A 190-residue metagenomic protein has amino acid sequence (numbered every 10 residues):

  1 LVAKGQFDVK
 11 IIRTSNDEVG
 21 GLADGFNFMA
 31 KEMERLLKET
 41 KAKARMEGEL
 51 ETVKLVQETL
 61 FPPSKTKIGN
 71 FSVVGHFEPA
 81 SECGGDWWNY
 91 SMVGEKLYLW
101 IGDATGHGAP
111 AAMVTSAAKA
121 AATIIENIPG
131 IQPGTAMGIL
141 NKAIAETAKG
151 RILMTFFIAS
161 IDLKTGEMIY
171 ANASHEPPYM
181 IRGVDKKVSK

Functional and structural regions predicted by a protein language model:
L1, Q6-M29, M33-L37: HAMP signal relay modules and closely related sensory coiled-coil linkers that couple transmembrane inputs to cytosolic
K38-K190: … and, occasionally, acidic/histidine-rich disordered N-termini of signaling adaptors
